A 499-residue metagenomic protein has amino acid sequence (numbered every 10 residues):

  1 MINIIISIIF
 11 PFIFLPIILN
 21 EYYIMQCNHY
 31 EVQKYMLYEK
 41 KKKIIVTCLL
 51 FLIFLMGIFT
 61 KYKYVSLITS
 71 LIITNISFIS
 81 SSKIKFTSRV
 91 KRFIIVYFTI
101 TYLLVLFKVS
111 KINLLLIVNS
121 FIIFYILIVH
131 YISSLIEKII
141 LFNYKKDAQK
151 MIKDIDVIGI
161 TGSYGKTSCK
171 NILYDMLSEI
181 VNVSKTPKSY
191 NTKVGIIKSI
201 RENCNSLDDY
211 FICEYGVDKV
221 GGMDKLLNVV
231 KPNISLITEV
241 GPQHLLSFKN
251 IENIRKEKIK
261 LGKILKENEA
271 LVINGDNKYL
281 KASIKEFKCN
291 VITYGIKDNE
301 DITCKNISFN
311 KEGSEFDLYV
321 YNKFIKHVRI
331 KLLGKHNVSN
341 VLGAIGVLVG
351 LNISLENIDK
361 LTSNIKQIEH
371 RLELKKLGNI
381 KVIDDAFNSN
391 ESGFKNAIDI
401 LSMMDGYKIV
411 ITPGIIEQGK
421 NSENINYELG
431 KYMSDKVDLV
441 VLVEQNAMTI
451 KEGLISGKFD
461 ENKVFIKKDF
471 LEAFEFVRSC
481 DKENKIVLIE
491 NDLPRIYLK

Functional and structural regions predicted by a protein language model:
M1-S110, L116-S134, G346-L355, K360-K499: ATP-dependent carboxylate-amine ligase
I45-S66, T87, L104-K108, I196-K198 (+5 more regions): Extended acidic/charged loop-beta regions that coordinate divalent cations and stabilize anionic phosphate/carboxylate
I126-K153: Transmembrane-cytosolic junction motif
K146-S189: Walker A (P-loop) phosphate-binding motif
G159, S184-T186, Y210-E214, L271-I273 (+2 more regions): Short catalytic-loop micro-motif centered on adjacent basic/acidic residues
T161, E214, T238, N274 (+2 more regions): Short beta-strand segments
V183-N205: Conserved substrate/cofactor phosphate-moiety recognition/catalytic segment in nucleotide-dependent phosphotransferases
I237-V382, G406, Y427, K431-L439 (+3 more regions): Acidic, Mg2+-coordinating active-site environments of NTP-dependent enzymes
